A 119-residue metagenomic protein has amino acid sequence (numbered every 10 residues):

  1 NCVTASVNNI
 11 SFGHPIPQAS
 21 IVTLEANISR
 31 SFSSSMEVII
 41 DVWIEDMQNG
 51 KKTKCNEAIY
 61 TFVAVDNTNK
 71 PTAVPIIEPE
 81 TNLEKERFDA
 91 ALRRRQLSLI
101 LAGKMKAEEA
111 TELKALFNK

Functional and structural regions predicted by a protein language model:
N1-T4, M36: Short N-terminal amphipathic alpha-helices
V3-P15, T23-S29, I44: Conserved interaction-surface patches within small, structured recognition/assembly domains
P17-I21, S29-K119: HotDog/MaoC-like acyl-thioester-processing domains
